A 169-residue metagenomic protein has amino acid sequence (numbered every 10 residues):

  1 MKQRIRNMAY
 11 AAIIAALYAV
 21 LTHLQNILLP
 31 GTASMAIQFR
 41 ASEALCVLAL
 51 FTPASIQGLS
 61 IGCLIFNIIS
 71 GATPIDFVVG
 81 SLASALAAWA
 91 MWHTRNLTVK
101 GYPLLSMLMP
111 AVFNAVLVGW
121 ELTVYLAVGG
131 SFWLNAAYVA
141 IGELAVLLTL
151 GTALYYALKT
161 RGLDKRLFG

Functional and structural regions predicted by a protein language model:
M1, Q38, L59, A127-G130: N-proximal short alpha-helices
M1-L50, A54: Hydrophobic transmembrane alpha-helices
Y18, L59-N67: Small-polar-interrupted transmembrane alpha-helices in polytopic inner-membrane proteins
N26-M35, A44, L64-W89, H93-G169: Membrane-embedded alpha-helical hairpins and interfacial helices in multi-pass inner-membrane proteins
A54-S55, P103: Membrane-interfacial loop-to-transmembrane alpha-helix junctions, especially the N-terminal start
